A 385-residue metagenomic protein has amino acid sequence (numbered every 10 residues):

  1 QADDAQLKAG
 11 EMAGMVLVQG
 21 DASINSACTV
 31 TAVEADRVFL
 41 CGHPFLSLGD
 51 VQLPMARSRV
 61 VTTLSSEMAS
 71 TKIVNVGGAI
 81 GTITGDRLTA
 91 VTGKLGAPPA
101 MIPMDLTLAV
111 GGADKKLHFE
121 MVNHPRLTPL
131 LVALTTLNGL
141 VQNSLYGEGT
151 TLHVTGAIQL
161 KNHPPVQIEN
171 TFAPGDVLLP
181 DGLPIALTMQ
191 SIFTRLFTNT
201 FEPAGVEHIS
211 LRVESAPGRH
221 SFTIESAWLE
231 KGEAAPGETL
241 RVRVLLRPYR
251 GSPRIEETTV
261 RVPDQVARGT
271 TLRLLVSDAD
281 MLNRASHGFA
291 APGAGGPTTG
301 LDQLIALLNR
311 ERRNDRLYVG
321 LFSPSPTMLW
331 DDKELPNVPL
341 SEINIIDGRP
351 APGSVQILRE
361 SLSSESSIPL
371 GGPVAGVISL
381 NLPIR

Functional and structural regions predicted by a protein language model:
Q1-R385: Terminal presequence/propeptide segments associated with secretion/organelle targeting and zymogen/polyprotein
